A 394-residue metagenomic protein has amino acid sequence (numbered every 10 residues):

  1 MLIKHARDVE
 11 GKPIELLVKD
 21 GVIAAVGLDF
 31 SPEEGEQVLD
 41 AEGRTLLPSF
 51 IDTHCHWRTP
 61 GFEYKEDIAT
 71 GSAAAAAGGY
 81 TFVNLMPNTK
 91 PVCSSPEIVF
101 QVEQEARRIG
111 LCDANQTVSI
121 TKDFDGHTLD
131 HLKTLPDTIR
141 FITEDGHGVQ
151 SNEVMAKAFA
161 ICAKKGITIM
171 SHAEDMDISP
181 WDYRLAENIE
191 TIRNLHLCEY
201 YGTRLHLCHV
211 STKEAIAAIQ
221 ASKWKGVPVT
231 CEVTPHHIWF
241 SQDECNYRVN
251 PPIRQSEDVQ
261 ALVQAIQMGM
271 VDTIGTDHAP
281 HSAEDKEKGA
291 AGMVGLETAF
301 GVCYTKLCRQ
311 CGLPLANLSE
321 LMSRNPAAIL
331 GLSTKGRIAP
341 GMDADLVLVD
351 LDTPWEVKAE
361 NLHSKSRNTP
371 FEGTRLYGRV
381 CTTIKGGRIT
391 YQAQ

Functional and structural regions predicted by a protein language model:
M1-P48: Histidine-rich, glycine-flanked metal-binding segment
A6, G21, G43, H54 (+15 more regions): Divalent metal-coordination and catalytic microenvironments
E42-R108: Metal-associated gating/positioning segment near the N- to mid-region
T53-E66, N115-H127, G146, D182-L185 (+1 more regions): Active-site mouth loops of central-metabolism enzymes
E103-I120: A glycine-rich helix N-cap at a beta->alpha junction
L129-I274: Histidine/acidic residue-rich metal-binding segments in metalloenzymes
L185-T203, Q267-M268, T273-I274, A279-L351: His/Asp/Glu-enriched, well-ordered alpha-helical/loop segment that forms or immediately abuts the divalent-metal
P340-Q394: C-terminal cap of metal-dependent C-N hydrolases
